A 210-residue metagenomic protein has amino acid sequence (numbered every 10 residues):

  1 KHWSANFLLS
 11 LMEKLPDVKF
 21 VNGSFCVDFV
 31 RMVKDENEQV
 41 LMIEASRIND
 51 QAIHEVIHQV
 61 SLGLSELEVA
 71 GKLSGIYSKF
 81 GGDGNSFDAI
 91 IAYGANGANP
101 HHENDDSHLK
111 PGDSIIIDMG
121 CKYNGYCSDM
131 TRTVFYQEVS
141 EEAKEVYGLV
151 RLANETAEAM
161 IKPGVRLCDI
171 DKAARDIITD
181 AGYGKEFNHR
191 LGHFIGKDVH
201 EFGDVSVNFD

Functional and structural regions predicted by a protein language model:
K1-D210: Active-site neighborhoods and metal-handling regions in enzymes and metal-associated proteins
